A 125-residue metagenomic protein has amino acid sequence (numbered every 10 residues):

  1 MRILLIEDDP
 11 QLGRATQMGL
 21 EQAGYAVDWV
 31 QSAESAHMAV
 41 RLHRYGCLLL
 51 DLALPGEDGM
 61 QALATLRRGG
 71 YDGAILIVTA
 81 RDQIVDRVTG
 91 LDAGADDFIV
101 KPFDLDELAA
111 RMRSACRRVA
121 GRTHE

Functional and structural regions predicted by a protein language model:
M1-T123: N-terminal/domain-start alpha-helical segments
